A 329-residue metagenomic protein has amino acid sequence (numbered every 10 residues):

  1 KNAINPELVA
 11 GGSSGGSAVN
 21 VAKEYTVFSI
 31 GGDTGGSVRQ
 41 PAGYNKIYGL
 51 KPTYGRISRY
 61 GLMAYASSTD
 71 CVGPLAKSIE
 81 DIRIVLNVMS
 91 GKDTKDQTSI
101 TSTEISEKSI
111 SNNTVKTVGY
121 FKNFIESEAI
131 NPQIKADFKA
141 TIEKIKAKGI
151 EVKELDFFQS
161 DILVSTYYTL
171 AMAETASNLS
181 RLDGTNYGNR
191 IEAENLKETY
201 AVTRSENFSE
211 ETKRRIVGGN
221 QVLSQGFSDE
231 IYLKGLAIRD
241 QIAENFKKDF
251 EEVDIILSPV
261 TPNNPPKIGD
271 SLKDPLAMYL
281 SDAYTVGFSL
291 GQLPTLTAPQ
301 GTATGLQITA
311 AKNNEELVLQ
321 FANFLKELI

Functional and structural regions predicted by a protein language model:
K1-G12, P275-M278: Short pre-catalytic strand/loop immediately N-terminal to key active-site residues, enriched for Gly-Thr
K23-F28, T34-E128, K139-K148, V217-N245 (+2 more regions): Structural helix-boundary/capping segments
E126, S160, D183-G287: Serine-dependent amide/ester hydrolase catalytic core
E151-D156, L296: General small-molecule cofactor/ligand-binding pocket signal
S165-N178: Charged, often glycine-rich, active-site loop that binds/positions anionic groups
